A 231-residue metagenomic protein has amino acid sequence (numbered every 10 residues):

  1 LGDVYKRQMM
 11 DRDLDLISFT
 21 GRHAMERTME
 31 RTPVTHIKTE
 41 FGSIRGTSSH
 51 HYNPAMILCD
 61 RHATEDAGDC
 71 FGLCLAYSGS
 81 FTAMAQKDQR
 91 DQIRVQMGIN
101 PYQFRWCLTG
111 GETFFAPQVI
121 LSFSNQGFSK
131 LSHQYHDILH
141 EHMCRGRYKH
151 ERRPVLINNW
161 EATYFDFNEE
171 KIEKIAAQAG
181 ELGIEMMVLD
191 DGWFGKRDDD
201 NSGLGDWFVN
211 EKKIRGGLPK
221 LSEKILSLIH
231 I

Functional and structural regions predicted by a protein language model:
L1-Y5, I231: Short, small-residue-biased leader/transition segments that mark boundaries at the very start of proteins
D3, Q103, F115-I120, N159-W160 (+1 more regions): Catalytic cores of glycan-processing enzymes that make or break glycosidic bonds
M9, L16-T20, M25-G42: Polar, glycine-rich mid-to-C-terminal structural blocks that act as macromolecule-binding/assembly scaffolds
D11-D13, V188-L189: Intrinsically disordered, low-complexity regulatory regions of eukaryotic regulatory proteins
D15, F104, D200-G203: Glycine-rich, flexible loop/turn motifs
G21, G127-F128, K213-G217: Glycine-centered helix-coil hinge/cap
I37-R147, D166-N168: Beta-strand-rich recognition/accessory modules
H150-L228: Aromatic-lined carbohydrate-binding/catalytic grooves of carbohydrate-active enzymes
